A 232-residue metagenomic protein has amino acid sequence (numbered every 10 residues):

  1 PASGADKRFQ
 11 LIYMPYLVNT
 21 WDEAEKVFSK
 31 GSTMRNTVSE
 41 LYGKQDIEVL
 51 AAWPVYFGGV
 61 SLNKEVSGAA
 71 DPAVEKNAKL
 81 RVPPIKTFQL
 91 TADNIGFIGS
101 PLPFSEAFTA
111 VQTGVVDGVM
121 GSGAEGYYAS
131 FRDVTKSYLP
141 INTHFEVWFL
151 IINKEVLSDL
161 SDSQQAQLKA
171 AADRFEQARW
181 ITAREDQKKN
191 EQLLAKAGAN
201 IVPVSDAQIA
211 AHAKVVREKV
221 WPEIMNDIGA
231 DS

Functional and structural regions predicted by a protein language model:
P1-A24, E40-S232: N-terminal secretory/targeting leader peptides
K26-T37: Signature of the catalytic double-stranded beta-helix
